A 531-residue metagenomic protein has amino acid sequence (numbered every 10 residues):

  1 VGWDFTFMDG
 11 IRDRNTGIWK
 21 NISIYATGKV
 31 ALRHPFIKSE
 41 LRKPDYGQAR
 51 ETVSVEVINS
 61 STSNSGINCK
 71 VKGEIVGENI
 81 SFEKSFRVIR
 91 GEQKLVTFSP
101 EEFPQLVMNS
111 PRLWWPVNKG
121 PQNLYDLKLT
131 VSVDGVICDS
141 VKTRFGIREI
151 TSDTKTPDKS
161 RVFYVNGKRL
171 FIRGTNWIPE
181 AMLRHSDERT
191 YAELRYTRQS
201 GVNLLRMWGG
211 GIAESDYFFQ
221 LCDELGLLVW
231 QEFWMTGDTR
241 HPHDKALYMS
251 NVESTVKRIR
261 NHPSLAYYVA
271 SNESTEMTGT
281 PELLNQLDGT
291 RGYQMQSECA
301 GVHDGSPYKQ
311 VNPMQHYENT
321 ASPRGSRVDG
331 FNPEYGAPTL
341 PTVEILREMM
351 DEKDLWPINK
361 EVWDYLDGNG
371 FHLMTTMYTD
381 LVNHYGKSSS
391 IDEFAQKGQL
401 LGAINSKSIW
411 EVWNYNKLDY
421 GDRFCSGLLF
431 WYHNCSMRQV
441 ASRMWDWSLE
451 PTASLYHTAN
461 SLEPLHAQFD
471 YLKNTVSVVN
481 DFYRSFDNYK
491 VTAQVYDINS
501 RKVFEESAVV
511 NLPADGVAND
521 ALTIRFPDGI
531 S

Functional and structural regions predicted by a protein language model:
V1-W208, A213, Y415, D419-C425 (+2 more regions): Secreted/periplasmic carbohydrate-active enzymes, especially glycoside hydrolases
W3-T6, D13-G17, I24, V30 (+2 more regions): Substrate-binding clefts and catalytic carboxylate motifs of secreted carbohydrate-active enzymes
I11-R12, K155-D304: Active-site mouth of glycoside hydrolases
R33-P35, D139, E253-W363: Active-site region of glycoside hydrolase catalytic domains
N123, Y164, E188, A246 (+2 more regions): A generic "alpha-helical surface" signal
E149, S297, Y432-N434: A general secondary-structure junction signal
